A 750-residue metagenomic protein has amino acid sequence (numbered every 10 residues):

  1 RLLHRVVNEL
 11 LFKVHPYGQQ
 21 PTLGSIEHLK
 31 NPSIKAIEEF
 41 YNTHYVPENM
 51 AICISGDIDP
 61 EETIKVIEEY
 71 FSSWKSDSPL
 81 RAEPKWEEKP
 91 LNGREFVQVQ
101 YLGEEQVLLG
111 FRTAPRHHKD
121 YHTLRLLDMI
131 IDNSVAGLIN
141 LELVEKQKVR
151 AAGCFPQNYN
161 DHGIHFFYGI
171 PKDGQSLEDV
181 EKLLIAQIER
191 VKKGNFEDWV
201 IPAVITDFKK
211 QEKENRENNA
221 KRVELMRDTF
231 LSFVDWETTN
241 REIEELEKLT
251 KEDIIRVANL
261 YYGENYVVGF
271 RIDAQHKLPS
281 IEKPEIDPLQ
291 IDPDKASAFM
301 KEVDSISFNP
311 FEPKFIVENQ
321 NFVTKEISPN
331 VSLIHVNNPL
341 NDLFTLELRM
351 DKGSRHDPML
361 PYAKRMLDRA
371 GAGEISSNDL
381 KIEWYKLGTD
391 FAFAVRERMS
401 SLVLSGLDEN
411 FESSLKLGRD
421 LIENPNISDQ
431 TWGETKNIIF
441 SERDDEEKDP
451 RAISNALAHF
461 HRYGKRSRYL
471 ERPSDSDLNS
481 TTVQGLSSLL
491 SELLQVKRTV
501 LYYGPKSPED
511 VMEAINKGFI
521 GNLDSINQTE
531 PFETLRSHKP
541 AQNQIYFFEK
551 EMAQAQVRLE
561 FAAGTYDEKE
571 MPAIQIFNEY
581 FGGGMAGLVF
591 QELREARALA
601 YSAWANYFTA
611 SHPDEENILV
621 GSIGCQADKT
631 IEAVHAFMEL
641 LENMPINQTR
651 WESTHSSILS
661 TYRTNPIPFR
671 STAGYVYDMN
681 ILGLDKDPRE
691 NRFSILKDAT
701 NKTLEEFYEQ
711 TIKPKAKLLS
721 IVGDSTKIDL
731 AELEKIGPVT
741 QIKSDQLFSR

Functional and structural regions predicted by a protein language model:
R1-E27, N49-S55, E105-P115, L141-E247 (+11 more regions): M16 family metallopeptidases and their MPP-like homologs
H28-I37, L478-L486: Alpha-helical scaffold elements lining the catalytic groove of polysaccharide deacetylases
P32, L249-E252, N424-W432, S480-T481: Peptidyl-prolyl cis-trans isomerase
E38-E145, C154, E181, G269-E383 (+6 more regions): His/Glu-rich zincin catalytic helix
L260-N265: Extended, domain-scale alpha-helical bundle/helix-rich regions
